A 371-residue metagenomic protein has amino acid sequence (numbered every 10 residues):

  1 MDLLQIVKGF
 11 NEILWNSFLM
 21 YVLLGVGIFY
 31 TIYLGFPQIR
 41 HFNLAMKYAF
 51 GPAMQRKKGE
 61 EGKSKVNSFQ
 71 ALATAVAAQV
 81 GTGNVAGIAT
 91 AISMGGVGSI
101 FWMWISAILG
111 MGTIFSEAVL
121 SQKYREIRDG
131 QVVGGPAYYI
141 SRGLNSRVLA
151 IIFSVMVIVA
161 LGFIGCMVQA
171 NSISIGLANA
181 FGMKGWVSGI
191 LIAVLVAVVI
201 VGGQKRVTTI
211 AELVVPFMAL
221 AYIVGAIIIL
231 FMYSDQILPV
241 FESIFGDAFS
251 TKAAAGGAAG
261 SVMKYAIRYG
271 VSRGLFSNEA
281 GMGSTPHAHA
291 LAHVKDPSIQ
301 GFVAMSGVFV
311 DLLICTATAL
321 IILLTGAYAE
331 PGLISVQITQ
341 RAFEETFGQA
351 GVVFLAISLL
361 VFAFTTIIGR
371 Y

Functional and structural regions predicted by a protein language model:
M1-A77, T82, S93-G98, G110: N-terminal alpha-helical transmembrane segments of multi-pass membrane transport and channel/translocase proteins
M20-V26, V66-A75, S146-A160, I190-L191 (+3 more regions): Select transmembrane alpha-helical segments in multipass membrane proteins
V22-V26, Y33-M46, N171-L177, K184-F245: Membrane-interface loop-to-helix entry segments
Y30-T31, S106-G130, P136-N171, I175-I200 (+2 more regions): Helix-loop-helix module between adjacent transmembrane segments
P37-V66, T90-I100, G112-L144, Y328-T346: Flexible loop linkers connecting adjacent transmembrane helices in multi-pass alpha-helical membrane transporters
K57-I92, L120-K123, D129-A137, S141 (+2 more regions): Alpha-helical membrane segments and immediately flanking helix-loop junctions that form or couple to the substrate/ion
L109-E117, I190-Q204, V215-D235, R268 (+2 more regions): Selective recognition of specific alpha-helical transmembrane segments in multi-pass small-molecule
F115-K123, D129, G225-S243, T251 (+3 more regions): Extracellular/periplasmic helix-exit of transmembrane alpha-helices
